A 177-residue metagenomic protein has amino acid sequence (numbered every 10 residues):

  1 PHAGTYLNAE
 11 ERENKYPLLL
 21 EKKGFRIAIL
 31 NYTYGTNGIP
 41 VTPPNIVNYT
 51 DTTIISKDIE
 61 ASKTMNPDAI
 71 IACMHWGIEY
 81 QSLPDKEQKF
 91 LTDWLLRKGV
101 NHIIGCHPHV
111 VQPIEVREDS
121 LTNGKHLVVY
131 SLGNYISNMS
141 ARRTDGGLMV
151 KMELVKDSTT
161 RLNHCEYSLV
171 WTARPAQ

Functional and structural regions predicted by a protein language model:
P1-Q177: Acidic, metal/ion-coordinating pockets
